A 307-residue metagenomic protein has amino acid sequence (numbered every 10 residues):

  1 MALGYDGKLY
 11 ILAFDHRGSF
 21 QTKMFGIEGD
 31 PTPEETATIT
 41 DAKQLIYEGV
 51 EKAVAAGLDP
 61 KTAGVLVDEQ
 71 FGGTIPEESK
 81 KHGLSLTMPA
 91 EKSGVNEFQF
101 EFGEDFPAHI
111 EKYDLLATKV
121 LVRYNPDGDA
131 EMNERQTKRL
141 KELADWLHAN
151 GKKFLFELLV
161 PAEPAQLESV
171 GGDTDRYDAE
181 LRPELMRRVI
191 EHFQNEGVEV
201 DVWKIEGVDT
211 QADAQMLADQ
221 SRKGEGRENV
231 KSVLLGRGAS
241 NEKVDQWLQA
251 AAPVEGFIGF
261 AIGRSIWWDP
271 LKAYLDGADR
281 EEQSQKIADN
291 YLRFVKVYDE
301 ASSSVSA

Functional and structural regions predicted by a protein language model:
M1-M132, E199, V230, E242-D245 (+3 more regions): Alpha/beta catalytic barrel-like cores
L12, E157, W203, G263: Conserved, mostly hydrophobic/aromatic
L45, D105-A108, R135-A149, R188-H192 (+5 more regions): Alpha-helical scaffolding segments of alpha/beta enzyme cores, especially the outer helices of TIM-barrel or partial
V65-D68, L116-R123, D129-M132, D178-L185 (+2 more regions): Catalytic beta/alpha-barrel core
P76-E78, Q99, P164-Q194, T210-R222 (+1 more regions): Distinct, well-ordered alpha-helical segments
L86, L147, F154-L155, S232: Hydrophobic beta-strand scaffold residues
F98, P126-W146, G207-G224, E242-K243 (+1 more regions): Active-site-adjacent beta->alpha loops and helix N-cap segments on the catalytic face of soluble alpha/beta enzymes
E206-I262: Glycine/small-residue-rich hydrophobic helix-like segments
